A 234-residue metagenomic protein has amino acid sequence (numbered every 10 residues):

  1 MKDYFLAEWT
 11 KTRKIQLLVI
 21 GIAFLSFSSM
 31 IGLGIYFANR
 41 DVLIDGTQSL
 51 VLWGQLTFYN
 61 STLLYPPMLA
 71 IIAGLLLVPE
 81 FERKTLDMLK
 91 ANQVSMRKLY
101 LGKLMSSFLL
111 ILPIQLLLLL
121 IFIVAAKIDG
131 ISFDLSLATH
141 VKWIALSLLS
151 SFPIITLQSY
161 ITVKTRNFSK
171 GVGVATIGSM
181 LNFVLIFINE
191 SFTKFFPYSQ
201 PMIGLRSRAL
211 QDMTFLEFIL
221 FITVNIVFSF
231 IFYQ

Functional and structural regions predicted by a protein language model:
M1-L25: Aromatic- and glycine-rich beta-strand/loop motifs that create alpha-glucan
M1-T10, L77-K90, I144, L148-S169: Cytoplasmic juxtamembrane interface segments
I20-S26, T165-F183: Pore- or pathway-lining transmembrane helices of multi-pass membrane proteins that form conduits for solutes/ions
F24-L69, L101-R166, L205-L220: Secretory targeting signals
G34-W53, V172-Q234: Terminal transmembrane helical anchor/hairpin motif
L69-A73, I121, L157-Q158, P197 (+1 more regions): Hydrophobic/aromatic residues in alpha-helical transmembrane segments
L76-F108: Helix-loop-helix units of permease transmembrane domains in multi-pass membrane transporters, especially ABC
